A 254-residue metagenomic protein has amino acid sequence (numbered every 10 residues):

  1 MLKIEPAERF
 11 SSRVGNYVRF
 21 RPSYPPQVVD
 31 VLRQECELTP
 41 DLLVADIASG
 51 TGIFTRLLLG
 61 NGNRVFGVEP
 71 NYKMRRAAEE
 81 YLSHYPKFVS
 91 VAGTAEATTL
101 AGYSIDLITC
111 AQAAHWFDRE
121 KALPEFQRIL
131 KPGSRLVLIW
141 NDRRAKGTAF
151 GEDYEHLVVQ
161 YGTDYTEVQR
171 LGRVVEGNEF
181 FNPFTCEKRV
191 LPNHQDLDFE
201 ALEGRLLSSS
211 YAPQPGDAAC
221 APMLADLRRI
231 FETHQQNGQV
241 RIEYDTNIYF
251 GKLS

Functional and structural regions predicted by a protein language model:
M1-T39: Conserved class I S-adenosyl-L-methionine
E37-L43, A101: Short helix-loop-beta connector
L43-A45, T51-A97: Class I SAM-dependent methyltransferase SAM/SAH-binding core
A97-L107: A short acidic, Gly/Pro-enriched loop at the edge of an enzyme's catalytic core that lines a small-molecule cofactor
C110-A111, R119: A short beta-strand submotif of the Rossmann-like class I SAM-dependent methyltransferase core that lines
F117-E125: A short, conserved alpha-helix within the catalytic core of class I
Q127-Q195: Conserved catalytic/acceptor-binding region of the Class I
V174-S254: Conserved Class I S-adenosyl-L-methionine
